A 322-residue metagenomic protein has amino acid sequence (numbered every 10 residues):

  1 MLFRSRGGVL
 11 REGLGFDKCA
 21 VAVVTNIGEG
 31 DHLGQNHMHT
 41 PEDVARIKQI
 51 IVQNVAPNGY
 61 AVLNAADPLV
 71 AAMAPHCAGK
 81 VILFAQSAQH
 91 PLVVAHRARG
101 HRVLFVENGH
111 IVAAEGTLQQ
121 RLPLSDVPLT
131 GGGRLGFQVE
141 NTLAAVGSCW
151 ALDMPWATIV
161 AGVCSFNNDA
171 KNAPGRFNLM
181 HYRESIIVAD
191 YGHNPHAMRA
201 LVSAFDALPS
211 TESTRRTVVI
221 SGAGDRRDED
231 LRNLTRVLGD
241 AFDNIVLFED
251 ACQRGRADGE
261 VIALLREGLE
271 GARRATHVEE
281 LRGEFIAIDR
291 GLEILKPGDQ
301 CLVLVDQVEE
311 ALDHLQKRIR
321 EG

Functional and structural regions predicted by a protein language model:
M1-C77, L83, A88-L92: Flexible active-site lid/hinge loop adjacent to a nucleotide/diphosphate and Mg2+-phosphate binding pocket
R4-S5, T25-I27, N64-A66, M73 (+9 more regions): Fold-independent oxyanion-binding glycine-rich loops and adjacent beta-strand/coil segments at enzyme active sites
R6-L10, R97, T130, A200 (+2 more regions): Glycine-rich, charged/polar anion/phosphate-binding loops that engage phosphate groups from diverse ligands
L14-C19, N36-H39, P75-A78, H96-R99 (+4 more regions): Short, glycine/charged-enriched secondary-structure capping and boundary segments
D17-A20, V106-N108, F242: Short, solvent-exposed loop/turn segments at the edges of secondary structure
H37-A45, Q49, G59, A78-R199: Adenine nucleotide phosphate-binding catalytic loops in nucleotide-utilizing enzymes
A72, P91-R97, I288-E293: Short, solvent-exposed polar/charged micro-motifs at secondary-structure junctions
L135, G147-A157, A161-G322: ATP-dependent carboxylate-amine ligase
